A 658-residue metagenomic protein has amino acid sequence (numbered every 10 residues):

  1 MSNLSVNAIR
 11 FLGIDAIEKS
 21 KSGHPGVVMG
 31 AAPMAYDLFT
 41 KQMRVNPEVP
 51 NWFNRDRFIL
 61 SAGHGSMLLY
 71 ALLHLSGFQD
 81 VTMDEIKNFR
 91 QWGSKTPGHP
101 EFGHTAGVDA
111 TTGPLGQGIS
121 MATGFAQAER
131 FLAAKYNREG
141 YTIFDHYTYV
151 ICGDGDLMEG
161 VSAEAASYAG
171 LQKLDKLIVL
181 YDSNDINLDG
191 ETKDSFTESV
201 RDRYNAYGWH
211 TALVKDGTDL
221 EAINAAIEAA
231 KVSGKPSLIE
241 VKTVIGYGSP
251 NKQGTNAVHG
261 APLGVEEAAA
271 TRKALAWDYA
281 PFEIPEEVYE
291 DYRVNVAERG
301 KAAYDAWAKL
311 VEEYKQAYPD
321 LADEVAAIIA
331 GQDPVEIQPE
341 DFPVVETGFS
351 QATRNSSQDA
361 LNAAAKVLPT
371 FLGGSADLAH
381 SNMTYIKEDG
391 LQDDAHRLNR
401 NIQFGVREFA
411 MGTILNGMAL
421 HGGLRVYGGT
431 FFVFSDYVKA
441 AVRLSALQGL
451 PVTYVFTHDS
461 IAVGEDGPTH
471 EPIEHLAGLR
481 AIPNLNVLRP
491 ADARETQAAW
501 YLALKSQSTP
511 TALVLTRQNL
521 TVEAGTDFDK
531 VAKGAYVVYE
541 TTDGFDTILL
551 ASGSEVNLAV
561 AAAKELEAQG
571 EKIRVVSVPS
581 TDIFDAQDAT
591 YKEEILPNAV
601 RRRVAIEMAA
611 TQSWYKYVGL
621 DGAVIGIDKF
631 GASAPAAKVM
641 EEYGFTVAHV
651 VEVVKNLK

Functional and structural regions predicted by a protein language model:
M1-A32, I151-C152, D156-L157, I178 (+7 more regions): Conserved acidic/glycine
S20, D56-R57, D109-T111, Y141-E159 (+5 more regions): A short, small-residue-rich loop immediately preceding and capping a beta-strand
G30-L171, Y385-I386, I414, M418 (+1 more regions): Cofactor-binding active-site loop characterized by glycine-rich and histidine/acidic residues
N51, Y147-T148, G208-T211, H421-Y427 (+3 more regions): Short, surface-exposed connector motifs at secondary-structure boundaries
F78-F89, G170-D182, N205-W209, A446-I461 (+1 more regions): A glycine-rich helix N-cap at a beta->alpha junction
F89-K95, S375-S381, E388, V406-F409 (+3 more regions): Short glycine-enriched loops at secondary-structure junctions
Q91-G103, F125-Q127, F131-K135, G140-D145 (+5 more regions): Thiamine diphosphate
H470-I473: Flexible, small-/acidic-enriched active-site or ligand-binding loops
